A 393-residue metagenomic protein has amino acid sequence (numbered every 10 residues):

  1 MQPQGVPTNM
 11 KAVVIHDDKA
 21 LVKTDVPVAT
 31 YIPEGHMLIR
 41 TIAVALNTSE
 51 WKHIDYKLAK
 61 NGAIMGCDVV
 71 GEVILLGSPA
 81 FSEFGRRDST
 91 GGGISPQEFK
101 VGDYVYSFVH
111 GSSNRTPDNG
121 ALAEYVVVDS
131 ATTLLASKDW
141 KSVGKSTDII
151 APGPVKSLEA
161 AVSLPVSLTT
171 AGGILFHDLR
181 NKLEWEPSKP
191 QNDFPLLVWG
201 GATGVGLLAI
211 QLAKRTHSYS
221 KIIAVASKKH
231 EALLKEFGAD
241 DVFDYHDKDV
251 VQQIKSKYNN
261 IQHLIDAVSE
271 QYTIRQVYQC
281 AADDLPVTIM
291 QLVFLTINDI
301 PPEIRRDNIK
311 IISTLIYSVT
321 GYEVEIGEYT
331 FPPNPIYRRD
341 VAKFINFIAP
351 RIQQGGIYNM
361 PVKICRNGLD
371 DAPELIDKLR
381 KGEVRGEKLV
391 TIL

Functional and structural regions predicted by a protein language model:
Q2-P33, R40-L76, F81-L393: Terminal helix/beta-alpha structural elements that buttress the NAD(P)+-binding lobe
